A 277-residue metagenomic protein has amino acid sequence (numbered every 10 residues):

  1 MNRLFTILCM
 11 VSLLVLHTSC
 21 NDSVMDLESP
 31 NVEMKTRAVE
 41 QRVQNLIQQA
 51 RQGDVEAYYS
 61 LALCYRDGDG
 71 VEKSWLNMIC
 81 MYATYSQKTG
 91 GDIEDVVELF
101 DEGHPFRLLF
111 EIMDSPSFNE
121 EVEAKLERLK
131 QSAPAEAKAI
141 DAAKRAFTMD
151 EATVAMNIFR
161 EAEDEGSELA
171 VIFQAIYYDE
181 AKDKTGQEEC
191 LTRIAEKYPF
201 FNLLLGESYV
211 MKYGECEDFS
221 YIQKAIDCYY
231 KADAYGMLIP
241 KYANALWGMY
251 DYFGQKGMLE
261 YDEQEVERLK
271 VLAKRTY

Functional and structural regions predicted by a protein language model:
L16-S19: C-terminal motif of bacterial Sec signal peptides marking the signal peptidase cleavage site
N21-S23: Bacterial signal peptide processing site
R51, D69-K73, P116-S117, T148-D150 (+5 more regions): Short coil/turn and helix-start
R51-D54, D67-D69, K88-D92, V96 (+9 more regions): Short helix-capping/linker turns of helical repeat alpha-solenoids
S60-D67, M81, E98-G103, E111-I112 (+4 more regions): Hydrophobic face of amphipathic alpha-helices that form TPR/SEL1-like repeat modules and related alpha-solenoid
